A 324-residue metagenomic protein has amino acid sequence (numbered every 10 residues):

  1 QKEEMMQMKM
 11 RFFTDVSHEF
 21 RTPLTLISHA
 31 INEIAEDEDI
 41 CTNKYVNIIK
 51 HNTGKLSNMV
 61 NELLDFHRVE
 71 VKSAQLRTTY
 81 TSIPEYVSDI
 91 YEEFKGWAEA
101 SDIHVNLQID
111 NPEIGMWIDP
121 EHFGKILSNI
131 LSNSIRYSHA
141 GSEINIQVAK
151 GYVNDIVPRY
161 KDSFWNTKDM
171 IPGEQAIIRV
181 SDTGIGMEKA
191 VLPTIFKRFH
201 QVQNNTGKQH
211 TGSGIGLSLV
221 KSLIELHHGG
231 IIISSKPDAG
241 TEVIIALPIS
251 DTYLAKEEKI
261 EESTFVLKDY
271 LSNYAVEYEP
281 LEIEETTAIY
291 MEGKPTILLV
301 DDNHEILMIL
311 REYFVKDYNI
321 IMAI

Functional and structural regions predicted by a protein language model:
K2-E36: Primarily the dimerization/phosphotransfer
S28-I40, K44, I48, E312 (+1 more regions): Conserved C-terminal segment of the DHp
H51-M59: Short alpha-helical segment of the dimerization/phosphotransfer core of two-component systems
H67-T78: Helix-loop junction within the histidine kinase core
R77-S82, E99, H104-I114, A149-G151: Conserved catalytic submotifs in the C-terminal HATPase_c
I171-Q175, M187-F199: Short conserved segment of the HATPase_c
